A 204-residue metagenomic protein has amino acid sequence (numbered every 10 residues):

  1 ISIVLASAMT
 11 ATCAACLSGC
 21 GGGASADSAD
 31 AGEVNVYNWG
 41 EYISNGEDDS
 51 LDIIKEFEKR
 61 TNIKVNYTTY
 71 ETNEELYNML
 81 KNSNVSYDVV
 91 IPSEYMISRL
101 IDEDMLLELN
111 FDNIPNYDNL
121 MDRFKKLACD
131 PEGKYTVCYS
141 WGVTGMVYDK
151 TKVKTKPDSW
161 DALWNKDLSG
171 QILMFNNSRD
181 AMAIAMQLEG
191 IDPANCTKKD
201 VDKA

Functional and structural regions predicted by a protein language model:
I1-V34: Short, low-complexity disordered leader/linker segments with a strong preference for bacterial N-terminal type II
D27-R99: Early extracytoplasmic/lumenal segment of secretory-pathway proteins
G32, G142, L168: Residues that flank catalytic or metal-binding motifs in active/ligand-binding sites
E41-S44, N73-E74, Y95-R99, T144 (+3 more regions): Solvent-exposed loop/turn segments at secondary-structure junctions within structured extracellular/periplasmic domains
K81, V85-V89, E94, L107-M146 (+1 more regions): A structural signal for short loop-to-beta-strand junctions that line the ligand-binding cleft of periplasmic/secreted
G145-K152, Q187-G190: A bilobed periplasmic-binding-protein/Venus flytrap-type ligand-binding module shared by bacterial periplasmic
A162-S178: Short loop->beta-strand "edge-of-pocket" segments that line small-molecule binding or catalytic clefts across diverse
P193-A204: Glycine-centered hinge/linker elements that transmit conformational signals in sensory and ligand-binding systems
